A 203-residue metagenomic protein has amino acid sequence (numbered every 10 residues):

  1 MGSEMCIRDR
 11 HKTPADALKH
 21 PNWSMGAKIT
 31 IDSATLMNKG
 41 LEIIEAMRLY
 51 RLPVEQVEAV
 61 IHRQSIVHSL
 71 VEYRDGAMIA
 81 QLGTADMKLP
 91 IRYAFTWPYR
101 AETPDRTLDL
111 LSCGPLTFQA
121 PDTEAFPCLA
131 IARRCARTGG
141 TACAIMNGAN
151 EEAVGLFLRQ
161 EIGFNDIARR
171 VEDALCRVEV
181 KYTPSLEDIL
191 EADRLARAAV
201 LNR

Functional and structural regions predicted by a protein language model:
S3-E4, R8-R203: Catalytic, metal-anchored helix/loop core of enzyme active sites in primary metabolism
